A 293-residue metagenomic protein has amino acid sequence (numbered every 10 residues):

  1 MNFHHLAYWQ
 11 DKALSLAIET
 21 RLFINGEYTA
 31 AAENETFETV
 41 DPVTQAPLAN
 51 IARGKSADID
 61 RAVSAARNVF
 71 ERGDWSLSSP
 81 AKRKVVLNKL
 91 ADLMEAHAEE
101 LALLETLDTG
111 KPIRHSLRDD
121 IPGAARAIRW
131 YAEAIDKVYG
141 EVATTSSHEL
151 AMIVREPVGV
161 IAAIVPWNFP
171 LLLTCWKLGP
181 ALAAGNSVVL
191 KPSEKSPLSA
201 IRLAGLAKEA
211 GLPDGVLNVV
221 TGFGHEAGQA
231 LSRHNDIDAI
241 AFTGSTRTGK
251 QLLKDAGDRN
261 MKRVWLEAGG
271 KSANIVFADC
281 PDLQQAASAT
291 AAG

Functional and structural regions predicted by a protein language model:
M1-I51, V85, K89, V138-I164 (+1 more regions): Terminal low-complexity tails and localization/encapsulation signals of metabolic enzymes
Q45, R83, E105, I128 (+4 more regions): Residue-level signal for inorganic ion chemistry
L48-V138: Glycine-rich loop-to-alpha-helix module at the N-terminal edge of alpha/beta enzyme cores
G140-D214: Conserved small-residue-rich beta-alpha loop and adjacent elements that most often cradle the phosphate/pyrophosphate
L150-A151, N218-D238: A structured beta-alpha segment of the ubiquitous adenosine-cofactor-binding alpha/beta core
G179, D238-T243: Periplasmic-binding protein-like
N186, K191-S193, T221, T243 (+1 more regions): Short beta->alpha connector loops at strand-helix junctions that form conserved, small/polar/Pro-enriched
A239, R247-G293: ALDH superfamily catalytic-core signature
